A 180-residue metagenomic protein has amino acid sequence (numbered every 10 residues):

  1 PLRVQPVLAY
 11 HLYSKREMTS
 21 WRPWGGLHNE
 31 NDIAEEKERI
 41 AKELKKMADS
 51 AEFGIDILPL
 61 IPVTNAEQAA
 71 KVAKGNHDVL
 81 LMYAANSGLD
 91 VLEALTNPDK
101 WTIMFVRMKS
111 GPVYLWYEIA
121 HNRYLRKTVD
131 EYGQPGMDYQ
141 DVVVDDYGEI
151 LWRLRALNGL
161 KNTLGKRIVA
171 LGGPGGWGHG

Functional and structural regions predicted by a protein language model:
P1-G180: An N-terminal assembly and electron-transfer interface module characteristic of large anaerobic redox and radical
